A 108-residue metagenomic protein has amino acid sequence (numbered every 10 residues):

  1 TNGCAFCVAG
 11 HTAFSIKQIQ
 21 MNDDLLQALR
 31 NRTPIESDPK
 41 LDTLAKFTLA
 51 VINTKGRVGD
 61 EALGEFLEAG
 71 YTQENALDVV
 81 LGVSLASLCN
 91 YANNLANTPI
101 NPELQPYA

Functional and structural regions predicted by a protein language model:
T1-A108: Hydrophobic alpha-helical segments
